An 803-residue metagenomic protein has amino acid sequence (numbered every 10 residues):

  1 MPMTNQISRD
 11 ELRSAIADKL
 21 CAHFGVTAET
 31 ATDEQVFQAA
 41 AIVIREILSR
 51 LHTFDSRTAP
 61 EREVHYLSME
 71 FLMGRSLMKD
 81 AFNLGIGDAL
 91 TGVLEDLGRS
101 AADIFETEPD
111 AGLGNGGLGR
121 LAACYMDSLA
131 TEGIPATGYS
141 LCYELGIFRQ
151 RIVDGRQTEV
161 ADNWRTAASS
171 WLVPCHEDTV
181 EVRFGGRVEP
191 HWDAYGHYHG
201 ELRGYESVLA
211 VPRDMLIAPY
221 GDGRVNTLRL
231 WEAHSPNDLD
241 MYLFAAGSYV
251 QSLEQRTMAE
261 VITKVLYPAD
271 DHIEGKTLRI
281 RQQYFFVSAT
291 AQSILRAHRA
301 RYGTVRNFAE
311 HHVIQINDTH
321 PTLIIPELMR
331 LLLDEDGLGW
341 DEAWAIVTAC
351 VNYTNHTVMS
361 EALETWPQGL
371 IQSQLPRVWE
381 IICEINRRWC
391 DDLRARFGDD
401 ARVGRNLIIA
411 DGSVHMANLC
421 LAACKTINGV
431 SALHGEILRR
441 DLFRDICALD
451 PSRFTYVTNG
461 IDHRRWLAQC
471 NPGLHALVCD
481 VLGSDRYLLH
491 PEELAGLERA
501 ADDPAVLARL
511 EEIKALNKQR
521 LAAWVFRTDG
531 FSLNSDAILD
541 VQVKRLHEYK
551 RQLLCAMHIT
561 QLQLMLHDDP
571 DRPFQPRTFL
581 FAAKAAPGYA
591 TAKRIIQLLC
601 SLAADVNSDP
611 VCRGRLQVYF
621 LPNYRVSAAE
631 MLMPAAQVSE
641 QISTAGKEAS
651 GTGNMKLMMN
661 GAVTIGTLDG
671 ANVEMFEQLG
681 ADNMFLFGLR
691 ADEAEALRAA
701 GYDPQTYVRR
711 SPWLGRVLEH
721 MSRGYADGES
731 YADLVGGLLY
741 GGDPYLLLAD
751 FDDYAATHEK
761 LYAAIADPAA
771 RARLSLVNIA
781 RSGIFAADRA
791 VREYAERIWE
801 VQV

Functional and structural regions predicted by a protein language model:
M1-V803: A conserved ligand/cofactor-binding region detector
